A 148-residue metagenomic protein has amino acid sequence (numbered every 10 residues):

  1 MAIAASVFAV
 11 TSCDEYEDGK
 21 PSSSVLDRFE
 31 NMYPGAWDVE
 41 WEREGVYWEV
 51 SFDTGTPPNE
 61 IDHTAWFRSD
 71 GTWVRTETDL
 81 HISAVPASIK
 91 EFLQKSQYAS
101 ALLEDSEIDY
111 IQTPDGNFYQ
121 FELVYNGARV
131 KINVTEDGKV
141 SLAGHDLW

Functional and structural regions predicted by a protein language model:
M1-S6: Sec-dependent N-terminal signal peptides
F8-S12: C-terminal motif of bacterial Sec signal peptides marking the signal peptidase cleavage site
D14-E17: Bacterial signal peptide processing site
K20-W148: First exposed extracellular module after export/assembly in secreted or surface-exposed proteins
